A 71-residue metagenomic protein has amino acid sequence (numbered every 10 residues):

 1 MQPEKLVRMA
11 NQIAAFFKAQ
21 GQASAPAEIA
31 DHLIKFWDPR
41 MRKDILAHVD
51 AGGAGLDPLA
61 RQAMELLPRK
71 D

Functional and structural regions predicted by a protein language model:
M1-A23: N-terminal acidic leader/helix
E4-V7, A27, D57-P58, M64 (+1 more regions): N-terminal intrinsically disordered, cationic/polar leader segments that include organellar targeting peptides
Q22, E28-A30, D71: Mid-chain, well-packed structural core segment of small domains
F36-P39: N-terminal glycine-rich anion-binding loops that anchor highly charged ligand groups
M41-L67: Short, charged early-sequence alpha-helical segments and their helix-coil boundaries
